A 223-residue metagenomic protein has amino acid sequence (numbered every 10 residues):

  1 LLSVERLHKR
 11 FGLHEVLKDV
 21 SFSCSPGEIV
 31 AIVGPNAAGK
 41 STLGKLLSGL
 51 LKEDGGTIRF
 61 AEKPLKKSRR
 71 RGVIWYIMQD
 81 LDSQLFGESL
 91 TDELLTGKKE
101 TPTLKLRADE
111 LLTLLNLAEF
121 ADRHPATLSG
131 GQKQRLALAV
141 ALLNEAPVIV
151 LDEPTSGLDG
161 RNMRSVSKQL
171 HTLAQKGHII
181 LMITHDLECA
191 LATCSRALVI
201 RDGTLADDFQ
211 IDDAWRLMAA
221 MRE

Functional and structural regions predicted by a protein language model:
V33-P35: The feature captures the beta-strand-to-loop junction immediately N-terminal to the Walker
S48: Helix-to-loop junction immediately C-terminal to a conserved catalytic motif
T103-F120: Conserved ABC ATPase "signature" region
H124-L128: Conserved ABC ATPase signature
I149-D152: Catalytic Walker B motif of ABC-type/P-loop ATPase nucleotide-binding domains
T184-H185: H-loop/switch region of ABC-family ATPase nucleotide-binding domains
T204-E223: Conserved beta-strand-loop-alpha-helix hinge in the C-terminal portion of ABC ATPase nucleotide-binding domains
